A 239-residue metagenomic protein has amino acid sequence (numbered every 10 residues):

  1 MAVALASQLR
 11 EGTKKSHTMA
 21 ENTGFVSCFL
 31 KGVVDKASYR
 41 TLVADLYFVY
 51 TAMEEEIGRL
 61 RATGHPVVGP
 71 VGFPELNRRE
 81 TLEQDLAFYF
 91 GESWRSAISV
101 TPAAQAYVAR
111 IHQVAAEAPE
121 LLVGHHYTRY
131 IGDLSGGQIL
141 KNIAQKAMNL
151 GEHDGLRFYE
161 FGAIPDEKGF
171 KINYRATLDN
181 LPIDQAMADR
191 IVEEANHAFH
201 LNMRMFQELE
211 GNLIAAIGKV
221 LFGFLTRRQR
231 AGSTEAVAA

Functional and structural regions predicted by a protein language model:
M1-A239: Metal- and O2-centered redox machinery and metal/ROS homeostasis
